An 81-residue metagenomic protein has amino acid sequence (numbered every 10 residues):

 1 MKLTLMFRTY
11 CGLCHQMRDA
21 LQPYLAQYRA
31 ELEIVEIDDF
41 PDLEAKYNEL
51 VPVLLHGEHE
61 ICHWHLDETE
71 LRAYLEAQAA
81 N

Functional and structural regions predicted by a protein language model:
M1-P23: Local sequence-structure signature of Cys/Sec-based thiol-disulfide redox active-site neighborhoods
H15-D19, A45-E49, L66: Generic recognition of short, well-ordered alpha-helical segments
R18-V35: Conserved helix-turn-beta segment immediately C-terminal to the redox Cys motif in thioredoxin-like folds
E33-L50: Thioredoxin-like thiol-disulfide oxidoreductase module
P52-E60: A short, hydrophobic beta-strand/beta-hairpin element that forms part of a small beta-sheet core
W64-L66, E70: N-terminal, polar/charged subdomain of small-to-medium soluble alpha/beta proteins
E76-N81: Generic C-terminal helix-cap and adjacent flexible tail
